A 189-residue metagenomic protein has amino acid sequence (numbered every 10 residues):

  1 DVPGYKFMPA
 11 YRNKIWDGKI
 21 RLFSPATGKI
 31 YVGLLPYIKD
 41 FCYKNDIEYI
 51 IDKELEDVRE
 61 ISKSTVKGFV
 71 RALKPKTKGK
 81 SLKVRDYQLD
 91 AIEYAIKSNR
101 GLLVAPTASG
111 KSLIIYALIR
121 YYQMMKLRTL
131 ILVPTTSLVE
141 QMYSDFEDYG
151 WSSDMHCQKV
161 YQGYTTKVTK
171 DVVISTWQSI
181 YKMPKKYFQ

Functional and structural regions predicted by a protein language model:
F7, I15-P25, F41-K44, I50-V104: Conserved pre-motif I regulatory segment
K44, Y121-M125: Active-site catalytic microenvironments for nucleophilic, acid-base chemistry
K83, K97-Y122, L130: Walker A/P-loop
Q88, A108, T135: Conserved G/P- and acidic residue-centered "switch" motifs that form tight phosphate/ATP-binding loops in soluble
T129, T136-T165: Conserved helix-turn-beta segment of the N-terminal RecA-like "Helicase ATP-binding" lobe in SF1/SF2 helicases
Q162-Q189: Conserved helix/coil segment N-terminal to the catalytic DExD/H
